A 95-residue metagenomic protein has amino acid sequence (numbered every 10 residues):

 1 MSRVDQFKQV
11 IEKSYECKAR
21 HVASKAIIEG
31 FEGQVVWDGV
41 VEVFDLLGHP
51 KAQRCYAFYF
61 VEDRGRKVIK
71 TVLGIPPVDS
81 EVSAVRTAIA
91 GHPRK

Functional and structural regions predicted by a protein language model:
M1-K25: N-terminal domain-onset segments
M1-V10, R64-K95: Mixed-charge, Lys/Arg-enriched low-complexity segments
R20-D79: Acidic, low-complexity, intrinsically disordered interaction modules
